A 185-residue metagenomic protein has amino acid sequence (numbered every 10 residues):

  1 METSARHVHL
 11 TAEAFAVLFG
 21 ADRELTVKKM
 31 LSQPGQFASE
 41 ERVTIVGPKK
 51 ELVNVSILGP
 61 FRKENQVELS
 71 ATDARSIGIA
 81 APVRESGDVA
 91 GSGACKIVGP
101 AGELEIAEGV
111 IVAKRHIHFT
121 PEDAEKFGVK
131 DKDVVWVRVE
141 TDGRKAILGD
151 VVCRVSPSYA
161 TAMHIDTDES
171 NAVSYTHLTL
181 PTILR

Functional and structural regions predicted by a protein language model:
E2-T3: Active-site microenvironments in enzyme catalytic cores
H7-P48, V53-P100, E105-K132, W136-R138 (+1 more regions): Short beta-strand-centered segments at strand-helix junctions
T141-R144: Short, charged beta-turn/beta-strand-edge "cap" motif at the junction between a beta-strand and an adjacent loop
T176-T182: Conserved small/polar residues in nucleotide/adenosyl-binding loops
